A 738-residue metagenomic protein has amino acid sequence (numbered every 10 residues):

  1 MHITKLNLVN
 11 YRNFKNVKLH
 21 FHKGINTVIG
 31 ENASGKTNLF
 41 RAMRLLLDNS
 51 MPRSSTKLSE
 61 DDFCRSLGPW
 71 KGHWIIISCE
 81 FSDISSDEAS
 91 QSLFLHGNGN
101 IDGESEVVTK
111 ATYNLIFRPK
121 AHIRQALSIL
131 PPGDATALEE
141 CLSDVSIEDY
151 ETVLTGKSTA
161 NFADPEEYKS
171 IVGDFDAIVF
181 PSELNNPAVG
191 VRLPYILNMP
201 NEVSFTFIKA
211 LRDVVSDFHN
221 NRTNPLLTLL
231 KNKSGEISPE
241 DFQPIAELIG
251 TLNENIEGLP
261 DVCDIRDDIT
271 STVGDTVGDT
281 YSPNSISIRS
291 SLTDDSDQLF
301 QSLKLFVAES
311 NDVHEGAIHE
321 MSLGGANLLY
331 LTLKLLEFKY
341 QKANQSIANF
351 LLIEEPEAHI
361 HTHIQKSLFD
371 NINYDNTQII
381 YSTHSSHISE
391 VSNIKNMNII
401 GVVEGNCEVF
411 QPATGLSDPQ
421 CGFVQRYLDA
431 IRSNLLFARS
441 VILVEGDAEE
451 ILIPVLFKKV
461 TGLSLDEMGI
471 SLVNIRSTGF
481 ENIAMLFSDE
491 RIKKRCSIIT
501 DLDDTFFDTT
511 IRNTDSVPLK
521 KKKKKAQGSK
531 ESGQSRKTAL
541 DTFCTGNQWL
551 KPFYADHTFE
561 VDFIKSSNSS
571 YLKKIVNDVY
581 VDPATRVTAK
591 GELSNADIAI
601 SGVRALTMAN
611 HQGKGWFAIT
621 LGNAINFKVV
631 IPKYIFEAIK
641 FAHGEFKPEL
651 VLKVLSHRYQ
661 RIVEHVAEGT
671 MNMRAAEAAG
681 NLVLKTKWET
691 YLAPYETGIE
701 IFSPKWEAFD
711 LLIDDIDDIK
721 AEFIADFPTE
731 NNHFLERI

Functional and structural regions predicted by a protein language model:
M1-D48, L305-S433, E450-I451, K458 (+3 more regions): Switch/communication elements of ASCE P-loop NTPase nucleotide-binding domains
E31, G68-H73, S85, S105-V108 (+7 more regions): Conserved catalytic network of the ASCE P-loop NTPase/AAA+ motor domain
F40-T109: Conserved P-loop NTP-binding catalytic core
W74-I76, E80-D83, F117, L138 (+1 more regions): Charged C-terminal transducer/switch regions of large nucleotide-driven machines
S85-Q91, I123-L127, V215-H219, S389-V391 (+3 more regions): Switch/connector loops and helix/strand junctions flanking conserved nucleotide-binding motifs in nucleotide-processing
L93-K233: Electropositive, glycine-dotted interaction segments that contact anionic polymers or phosphate-rich ligands
A210-L329, L333-N349, F507-D508: Extended helical coiled-coil dimerization/tether regions that scaffold and oligomerize large DNA-maintenance assemblies
N398-I738: Acidic, divalent-metal-binding catalytic cores of TOPRIM and closely related two-metal-ion phosphodiester/pyrophosphate
